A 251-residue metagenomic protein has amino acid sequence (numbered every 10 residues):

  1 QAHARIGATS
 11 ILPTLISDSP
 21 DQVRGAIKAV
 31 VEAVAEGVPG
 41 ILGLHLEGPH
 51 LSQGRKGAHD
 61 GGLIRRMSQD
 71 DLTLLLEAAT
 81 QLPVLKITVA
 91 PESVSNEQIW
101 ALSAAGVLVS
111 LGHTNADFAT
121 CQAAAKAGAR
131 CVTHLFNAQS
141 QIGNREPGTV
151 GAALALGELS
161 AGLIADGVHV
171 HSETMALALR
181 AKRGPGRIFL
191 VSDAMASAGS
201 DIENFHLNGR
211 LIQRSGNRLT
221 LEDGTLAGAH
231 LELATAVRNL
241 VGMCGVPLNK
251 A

Functional and structural regions predicted by a protein language model:
Q1-A26, G40-S52, Q81-V94, V107-V109 (+3 more regions): Divalent metal-dependent hydrolysis catalytic cores, especially in the metallo-beta-lactamase
A4, A35, S103-A104, A125 (+1 more regions): Anion (oxyanion) recognition and catalysis
S19-G25, E92-S95, L108-N115, I164-K182 (+1 more regions): Active-site glycine- and acidic-residue-rich loops that bind and position anionic ligands or nucleotide-like cofactors
P20-V23, P91-S103, F118-Q122, I142-V150: Active-site-adjacent beta->alpha loops and helix N-cap segments on the catalytic face of soluble alpha/beta enzymes
V31-V34, L76, I99-G106, L179: Surface-exposed amphipathic alpha-helices with a cationic face
V38-G43, L248-K250: Flexible, glycine/charged-enriched surface loops at secondary-structure junctions
S52-E77: Conserved phosphate-binding/catalytic loop of the ribokinase/pfkB sugar-kinase fold
T120-A251: Active-site-adjacent C-terminal substructures of enzyme catalytic domains
